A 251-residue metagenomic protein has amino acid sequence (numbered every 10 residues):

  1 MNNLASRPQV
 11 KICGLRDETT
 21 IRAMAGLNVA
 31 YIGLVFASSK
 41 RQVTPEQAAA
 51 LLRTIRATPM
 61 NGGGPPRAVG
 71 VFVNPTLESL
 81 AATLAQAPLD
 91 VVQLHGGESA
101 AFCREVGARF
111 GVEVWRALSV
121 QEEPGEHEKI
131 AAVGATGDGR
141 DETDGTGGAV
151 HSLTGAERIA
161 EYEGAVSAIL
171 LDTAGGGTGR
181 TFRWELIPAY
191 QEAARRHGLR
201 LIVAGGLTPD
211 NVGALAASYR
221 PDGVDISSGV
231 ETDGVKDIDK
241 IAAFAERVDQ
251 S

Functional and structural regions predicted by a protein language model:
M1-C13: N-terminal amphipathic alpha-helix/helix-capping segment at the start of soluble metabolic enzymes
I21-L27, E161-G164: Alpha/beta enzyme core
M24, V92, I169, I226 (+1 more regions): Residue-level signal for inorganic ion chemistry
N28, P88, A165, Y219-R220: Short loop/turn motifs at secondary-structure junctions
V29-K40, L94-S99, A174, Y219-I241: Glycine-rich phosphate-binding active-site loops on the catalytic face of alpha/beta enzymes
F36-K40, Q47, R53-N211: Conserved anion-binding
Q47-I55, E105, S227-S251: C-terminal helical cap(s) of enzyme catalytic domains, especially alpha/beta-barrels
A204-N211, A216-V230, V248-D249: C-terminal active-site rim and adjoining tail of enzyme catalytic domains
